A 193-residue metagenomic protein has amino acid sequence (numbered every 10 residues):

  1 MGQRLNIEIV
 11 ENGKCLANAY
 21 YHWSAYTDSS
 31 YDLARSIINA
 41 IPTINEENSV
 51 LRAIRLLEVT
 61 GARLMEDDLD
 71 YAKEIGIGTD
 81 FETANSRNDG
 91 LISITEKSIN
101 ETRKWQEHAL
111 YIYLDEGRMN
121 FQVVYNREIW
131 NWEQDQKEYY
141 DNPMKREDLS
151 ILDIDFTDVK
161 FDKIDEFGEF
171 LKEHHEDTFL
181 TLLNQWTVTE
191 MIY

Functional and structural regions predicted by a protein language model:
M1-L33: Short, extreme N-terminal segment that most often corresponds to the first beta-strand
N39-Y193: Low-complexity intrinsically disordered segments
